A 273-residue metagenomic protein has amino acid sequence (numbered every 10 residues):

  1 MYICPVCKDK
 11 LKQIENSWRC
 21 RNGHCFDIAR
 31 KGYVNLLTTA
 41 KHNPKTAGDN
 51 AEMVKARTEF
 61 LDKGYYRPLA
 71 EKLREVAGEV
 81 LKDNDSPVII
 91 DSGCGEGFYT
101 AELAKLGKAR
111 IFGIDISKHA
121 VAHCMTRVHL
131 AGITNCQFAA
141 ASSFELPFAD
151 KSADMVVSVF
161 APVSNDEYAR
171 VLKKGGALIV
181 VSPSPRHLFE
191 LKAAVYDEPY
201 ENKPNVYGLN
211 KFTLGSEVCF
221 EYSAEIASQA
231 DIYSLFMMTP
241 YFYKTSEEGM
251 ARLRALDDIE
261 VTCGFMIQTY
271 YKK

Functional and structural regions predicted by a protein language model:
M1-T46: N-terminal auxiliary segments of SAM/dcSAM-dependent transferases
N43, G48-P68: Class I SAM-dependent methyltransferase Rossmann-like catalytic core, especially the SAM/SAH-binding loop
G64-D85: Conserved alpha-helix/loop element of class I SAM-dependent methyltransferases that forms part of the SAM/SAH-binding
V88-D91, E96-E145: Class I SAM-dependent methyltransferase SAM/SAH-binding core
F144-M155: A short acidic, Gly/Pro-enriched loop at the edge of an enzyme's catalytic core that lines a small-molecule cofactor
N165-A177: A short glycine-rich, Lys/Arg-flanked "PGG" loop and its adjoining helix->strand segment in the class I
G176-P185: Conserved beta-strand signature within the Rossmann-like core of class I S-adenosyl-L-methionine
F220-K273: Conserved Class I S-adenosyl-L-methionine
